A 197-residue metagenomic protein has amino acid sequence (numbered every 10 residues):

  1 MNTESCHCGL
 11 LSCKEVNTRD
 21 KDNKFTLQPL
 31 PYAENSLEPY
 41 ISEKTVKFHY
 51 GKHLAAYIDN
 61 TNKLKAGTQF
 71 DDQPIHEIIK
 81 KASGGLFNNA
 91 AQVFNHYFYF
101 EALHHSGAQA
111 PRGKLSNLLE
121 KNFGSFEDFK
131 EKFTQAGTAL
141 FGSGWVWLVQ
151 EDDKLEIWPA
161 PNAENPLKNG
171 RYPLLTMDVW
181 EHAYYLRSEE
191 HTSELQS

Functional and structural regions predicted by a protein language model:
N2-E15: Histidine-centered metal-binding segments
C13-A33: Acidic, low-complexity proline/glycine-rich segments
L27, L54, V93, L148 (+1 more regions): Divalent metal-coordination and catalytic microenvironments
N35-L37: Secretory/endomembrane lumenal or extracellular ectodomains immediately following the signal peptide
P39-A55, P74-N95, N162-N165, N169-M177: Alpha-helical scaffold segments that form or flank carboxylate-/histidine-based iron centers
K63-D71, E77-K81, G85-N95, Y99-V149: All-alpha RGS (Regulator of G-protein Signaling) helical domain and cognate RGS-like helical scaffolds
Q135-E189: An amphipathic alpha-helical core segment
E190-S197: Conserved small/polar residues in nucleotide/adenosyl-binding loops
